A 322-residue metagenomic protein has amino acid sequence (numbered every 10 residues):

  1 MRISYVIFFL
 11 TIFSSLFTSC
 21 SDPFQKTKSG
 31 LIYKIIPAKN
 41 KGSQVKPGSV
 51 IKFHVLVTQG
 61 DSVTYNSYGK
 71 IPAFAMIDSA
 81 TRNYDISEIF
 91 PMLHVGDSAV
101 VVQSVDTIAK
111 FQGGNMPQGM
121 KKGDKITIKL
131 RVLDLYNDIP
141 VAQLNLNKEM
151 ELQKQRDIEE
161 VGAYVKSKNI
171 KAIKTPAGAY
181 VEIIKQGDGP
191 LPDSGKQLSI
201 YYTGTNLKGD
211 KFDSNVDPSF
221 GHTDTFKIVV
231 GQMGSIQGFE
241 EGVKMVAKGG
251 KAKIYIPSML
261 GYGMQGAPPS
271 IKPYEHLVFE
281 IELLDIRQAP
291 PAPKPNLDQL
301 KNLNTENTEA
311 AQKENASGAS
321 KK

Functional and structural regions predicted by a protein language model:
M1-Y5: Positively charged n-region of N-terminal signal peptides that target proteins for export
I7-S15: Bacterial N-terminal signal peptides
C20-K322: Cross-family detector of peptidyl-prolyl cis-trans isomerase
